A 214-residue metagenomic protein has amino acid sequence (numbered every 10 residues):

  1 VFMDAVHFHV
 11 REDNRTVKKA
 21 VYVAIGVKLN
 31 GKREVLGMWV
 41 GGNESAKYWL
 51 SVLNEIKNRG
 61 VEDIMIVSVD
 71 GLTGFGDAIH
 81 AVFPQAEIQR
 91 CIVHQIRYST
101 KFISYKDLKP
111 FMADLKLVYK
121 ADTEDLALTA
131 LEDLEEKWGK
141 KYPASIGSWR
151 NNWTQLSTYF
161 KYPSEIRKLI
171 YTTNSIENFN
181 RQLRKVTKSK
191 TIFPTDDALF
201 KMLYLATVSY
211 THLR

Functional and structural regions predicted by a protein language model:
V1-V69, T73, D77-Q85, N152-Q155 (+1 more regions): RNase H-like nuclease fold core
S45, T123-A127, T195: Alpha-helix N-cap recognition
I66-L72, A78-A113: Conserved beta-strand -> loop -> alpha-helix junction used to position metal-binding or nucleic-acid-contacting
G76, H80, G139, T154 (+2 more regions): Amphipathic alpha-helical core segments of compact helical bundles
I96, T100-S104, R150-F160, I166-F193: Short amphipathic alpha-helical "interface-anchor" segments enriched in bulky aromatics
L115-S175: C-terminal or mid-to-C-terminal helical accessory/interaction module adjacent to the motor/catalytic core
T211-L213: Conserved small/polar residues in nucleotide/adenosyl-binding loops
